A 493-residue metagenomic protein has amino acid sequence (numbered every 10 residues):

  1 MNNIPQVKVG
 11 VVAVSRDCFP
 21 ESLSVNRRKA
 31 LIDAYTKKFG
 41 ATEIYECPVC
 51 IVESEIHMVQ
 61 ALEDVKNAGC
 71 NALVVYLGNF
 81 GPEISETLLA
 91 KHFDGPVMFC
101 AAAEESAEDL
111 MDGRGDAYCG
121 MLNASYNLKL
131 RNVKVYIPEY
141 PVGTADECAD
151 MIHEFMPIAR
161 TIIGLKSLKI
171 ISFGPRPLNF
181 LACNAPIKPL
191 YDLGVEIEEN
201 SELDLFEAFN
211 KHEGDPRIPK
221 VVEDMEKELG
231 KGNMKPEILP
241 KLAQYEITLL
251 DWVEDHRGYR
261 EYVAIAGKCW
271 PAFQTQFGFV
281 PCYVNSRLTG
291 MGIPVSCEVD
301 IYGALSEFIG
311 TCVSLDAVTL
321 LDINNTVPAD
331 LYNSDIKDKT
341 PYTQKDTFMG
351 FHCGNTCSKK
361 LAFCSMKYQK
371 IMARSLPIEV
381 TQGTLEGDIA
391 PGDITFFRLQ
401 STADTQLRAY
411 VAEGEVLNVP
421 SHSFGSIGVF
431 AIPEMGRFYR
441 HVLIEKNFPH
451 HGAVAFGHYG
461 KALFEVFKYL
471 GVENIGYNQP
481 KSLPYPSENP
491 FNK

Functional and structural regions predicted by a protein language model:
N2-V9, E105-M234, I238: Cap/lid and interdomain-hinge subdomains that line or gate substrate/regulatory clefts in soluble alpha/beta enzymes
I32-V52, K134-Y140, E196-S201: Short beta-strand elements in bilobed, periplasmic/extracellular small-molecule ligand-binding domains
H57-C70, E86-L89, T248-G258: Short, well-structured alpha-helical segments in soluble
C70-N79, M98-C100, Y262-G267: Periplasmic-binding protein-like
L88-G115, L122-N127, K134, S286-V299: Short, acidic/small-residue loops that bind anionic groups at enzyme active sites
V222-V313: Long, internal scaffold/assembly segments composed of regular secondary structure
T289-H422: C-terminal catalytic subdomain
K370-K493: Extended hydrophobic packing segments that form well-structured cores
